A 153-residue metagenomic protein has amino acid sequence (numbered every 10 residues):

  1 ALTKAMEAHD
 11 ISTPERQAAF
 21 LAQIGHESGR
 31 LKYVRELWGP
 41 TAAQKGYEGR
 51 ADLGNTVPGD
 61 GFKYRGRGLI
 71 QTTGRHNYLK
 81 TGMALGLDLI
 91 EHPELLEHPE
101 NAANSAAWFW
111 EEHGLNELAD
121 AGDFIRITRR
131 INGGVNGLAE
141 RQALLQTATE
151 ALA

Functional and structural regions predicted by a protein language model:
A1-G25, G29-R30: Export/targeting segments at the very N-terminus of extracytoplasmic proteins
K4, A18-L21, I70, N104 (+4 more regions): Solvent-exposed, polar/charged alpha-helical surfaces in well-ordered, non-transmembrane soluble domains, broadly
S12-R16, F62-R65, G122-F124: Extracellular/periplasmic catalytic domains that process cell-envelope and extracellular macromolecules
L21-F109: Peptidoglycan-targeting cell-wall enzymes and recognition modules
I24-E27, A119-G137: Acidic helix/loop microenvironments that form the catalytic cleft of cell-wall polysaccharide enzymes
E27-L31, H76, H113-G114, V135 (+1 more regions): A generic secondary-structure signal for well-formed alpha-helical elements
N101-A103, E112-A119: Proteins synthesized as precursors that undergo proteolytic processing into mature forms
R130-A153: Low-complexity, Gly/Ser/Thr/Pro-rich intrinsically disordered linker/tail segments
